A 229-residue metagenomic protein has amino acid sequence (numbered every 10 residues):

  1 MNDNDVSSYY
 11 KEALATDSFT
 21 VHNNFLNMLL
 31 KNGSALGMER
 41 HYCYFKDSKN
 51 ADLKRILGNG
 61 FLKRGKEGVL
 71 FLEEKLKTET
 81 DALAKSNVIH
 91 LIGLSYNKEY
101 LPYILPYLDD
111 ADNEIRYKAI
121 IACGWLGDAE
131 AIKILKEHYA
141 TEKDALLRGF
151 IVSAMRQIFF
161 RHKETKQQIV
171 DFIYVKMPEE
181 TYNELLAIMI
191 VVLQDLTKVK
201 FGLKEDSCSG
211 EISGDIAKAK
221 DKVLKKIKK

Functional and structural regions predicted by a protein language model:
M1, K11-E12, F19-G33, C43-Y44 (+9 more regions): Structural detector for internal amphipathic alpha-helices that build alpha-solenoid repeat scaffolds
Y9-Y10, R40-Y42, F71-E73, Y103-L105 (+3 more regions): Buried hydrophobic core positions in alpha-solenoid tandem helical repeats
D17-S18, K49-N50, T80-D81, A111-D112 (+3 more regions): Short inter-helical turns and helix N-cap capping residues of alpha-solenoid HEAT/ARM repeat scaffolds
E114, I132, Q168-I173, E205-I216: HEAT/HEAT-like alpha-solenoid repeats
Q194-K229: Eukaryotic acidic, Ser/Thr-rich intrinsically disordered low-complexity regions
